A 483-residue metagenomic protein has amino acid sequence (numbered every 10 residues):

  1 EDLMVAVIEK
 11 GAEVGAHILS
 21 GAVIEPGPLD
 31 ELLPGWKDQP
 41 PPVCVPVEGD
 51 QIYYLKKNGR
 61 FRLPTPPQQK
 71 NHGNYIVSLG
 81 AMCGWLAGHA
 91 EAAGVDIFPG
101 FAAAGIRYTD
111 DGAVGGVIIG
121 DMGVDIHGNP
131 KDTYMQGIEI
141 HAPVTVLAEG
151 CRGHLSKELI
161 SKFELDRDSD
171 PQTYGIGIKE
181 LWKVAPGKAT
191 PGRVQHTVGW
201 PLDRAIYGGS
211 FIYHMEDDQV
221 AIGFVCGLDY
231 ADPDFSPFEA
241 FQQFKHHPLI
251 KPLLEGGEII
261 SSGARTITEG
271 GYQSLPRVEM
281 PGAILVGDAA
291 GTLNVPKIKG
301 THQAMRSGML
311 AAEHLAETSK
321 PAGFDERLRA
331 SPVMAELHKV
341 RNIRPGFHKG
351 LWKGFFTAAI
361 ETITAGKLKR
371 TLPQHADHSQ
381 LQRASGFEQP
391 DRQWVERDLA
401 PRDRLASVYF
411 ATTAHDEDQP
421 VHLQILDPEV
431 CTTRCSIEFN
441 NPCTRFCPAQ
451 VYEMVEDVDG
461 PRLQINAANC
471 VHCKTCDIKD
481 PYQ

Functional and structural regions predicted by a protein language model:
D2, K10, G80, G84-W85 (+3 more regions): Predominantly flavin-linked oxidoreductase catalytic cores and closely associated redox partners
D2-M4, A16, G291-K297, M309 (+2 more regions): Active-site-proximal substrate-binding core of FAD-dependent oxidoreductases
D2-N58: N-terminal FAD cofactor-binding segment of flavoenzymes
L33-G49, G100, D166-Y174, P321: A short alpha-helix-loop-beta-strand transition element characteristic of N-terminal alpha/beta dinucleotide-binding
P41-K56, S331-V458, K479-Q483: Ferredoxin-type iron-sulfur electron-transfer modules and their immediate structural context
E216-D218, R277-P296, P448-E453: Short FAD-binding loop at a beta-strand-to-alpha-helix junction that anchors the flavin cofactor in diverse
P252-Q273: Flavin (FAD/FMN) cofactor-binding core of flavoprotein oxidoreductases
E279, A283-A289, T301-L315, C443 (+1 more regions): Extended, hydrophobic alpha-helical segments in both membrane/secreted and soluble proteins
